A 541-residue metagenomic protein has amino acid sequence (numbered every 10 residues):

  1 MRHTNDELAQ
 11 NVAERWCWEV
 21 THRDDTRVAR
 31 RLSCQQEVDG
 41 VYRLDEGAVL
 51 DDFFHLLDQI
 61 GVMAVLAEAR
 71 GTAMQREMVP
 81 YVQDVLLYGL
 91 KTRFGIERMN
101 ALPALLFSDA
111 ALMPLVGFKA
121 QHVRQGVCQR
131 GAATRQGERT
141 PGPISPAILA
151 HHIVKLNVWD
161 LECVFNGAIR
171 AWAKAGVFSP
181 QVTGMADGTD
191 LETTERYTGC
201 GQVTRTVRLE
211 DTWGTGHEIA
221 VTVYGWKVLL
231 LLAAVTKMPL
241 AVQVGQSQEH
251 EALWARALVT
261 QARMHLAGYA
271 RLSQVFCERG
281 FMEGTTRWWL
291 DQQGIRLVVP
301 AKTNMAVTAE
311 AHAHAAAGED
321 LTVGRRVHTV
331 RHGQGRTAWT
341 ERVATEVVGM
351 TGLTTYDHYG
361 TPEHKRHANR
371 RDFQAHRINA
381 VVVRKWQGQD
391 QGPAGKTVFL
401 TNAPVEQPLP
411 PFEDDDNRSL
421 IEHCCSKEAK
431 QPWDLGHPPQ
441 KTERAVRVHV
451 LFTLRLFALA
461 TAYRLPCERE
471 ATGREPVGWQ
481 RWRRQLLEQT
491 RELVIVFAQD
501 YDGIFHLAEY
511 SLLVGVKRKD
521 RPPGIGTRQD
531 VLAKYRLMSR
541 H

Functional and structural regions predicted by a protein language model:
M1-L56, D530-A533: Charged, often Cys/His-bearing segments associated with DNA-binding zinc-finger transcription factors
T4, V12, R296-L420, R536-H541: An anionic, glycine-rich sequence signature occurring as long contiguous blocks
G40-Y88: Basic, short loop/linker segments at the boundary and entry of helix-turn-helix/winged-helix-like folds
E68-R76, Q407-N417, Q431-V448, C467-E468: Short, solvent-exposed helix-loop connector elements
L87-Y88, L102-P103, S145, L149 (+9 more regions): Short, conserved catalytic/metal-binding motifs centered on acidic residues
P141, P146-L230: Active-site-proximal, Lys/Arg-enriched surface segment that forms a nucleic-acid-binding/basic interface patch
L209-G268, V382-V398, N402: Electropositive, glycine- and tryptophan-enriched low-complexity nucleic-acid-binding patches
D434-I495: Basic, amphipathic alpha-helical segments enriched in Lys/Arg and hydrophobic/aromatic residues
